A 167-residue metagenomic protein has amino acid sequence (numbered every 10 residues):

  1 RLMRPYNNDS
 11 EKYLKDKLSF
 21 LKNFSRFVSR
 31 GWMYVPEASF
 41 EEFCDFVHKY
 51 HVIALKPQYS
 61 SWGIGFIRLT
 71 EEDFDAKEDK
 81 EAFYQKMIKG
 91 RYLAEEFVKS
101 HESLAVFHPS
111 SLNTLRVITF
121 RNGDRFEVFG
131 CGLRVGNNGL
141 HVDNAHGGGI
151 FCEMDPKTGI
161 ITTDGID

Functional and structural regions predicted by a protein language model:
P5-G123: Active-site nucleotide/adenylate-binding loops and adjacent lid/helix of ATP-dependent enzymes
F107-H108, L112-D167: ATP-dependent carboxylate/phosphate-activation module, predominantly the ATP-grasp catalytic core and closely related
